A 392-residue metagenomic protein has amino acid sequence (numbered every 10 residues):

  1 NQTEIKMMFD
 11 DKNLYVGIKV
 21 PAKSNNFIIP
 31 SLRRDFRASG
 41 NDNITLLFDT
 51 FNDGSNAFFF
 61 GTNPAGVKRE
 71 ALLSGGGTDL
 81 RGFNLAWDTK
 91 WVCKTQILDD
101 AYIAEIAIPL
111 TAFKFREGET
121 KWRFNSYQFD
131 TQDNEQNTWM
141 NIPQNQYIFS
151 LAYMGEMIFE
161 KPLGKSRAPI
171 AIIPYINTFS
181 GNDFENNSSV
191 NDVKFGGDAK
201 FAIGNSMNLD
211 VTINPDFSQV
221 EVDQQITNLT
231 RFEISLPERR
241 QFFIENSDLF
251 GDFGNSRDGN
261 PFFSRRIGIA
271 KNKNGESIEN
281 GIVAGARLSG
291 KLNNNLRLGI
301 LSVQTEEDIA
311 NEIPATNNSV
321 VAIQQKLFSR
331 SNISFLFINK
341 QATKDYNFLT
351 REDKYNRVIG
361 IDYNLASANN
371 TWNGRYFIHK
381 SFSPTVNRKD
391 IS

Functional and structural regions predicted by a protein language model:
N1-K326, S331-F335: Structural preference for beta-rich elements and adjacent junctions enriched in aromatics
R123, N205, S319-K340, R351-I378: Transmembrane beta-barrel wall of Gram-negative outer-membrane proteins
E185, F348-R351: A generic structural signal for short
F217, Q341, F382: Feature marks short, surface-exposed loop/turn motifs that line or immediately flank catalytic pockets and channel
G281-V283, S289, K354-N356, S367-S392: Exposed, low-structure sequence patches enriched in small/polar residues
A310, D345-L349: Solvent-exposed loop segments that connect transmembrane elements
